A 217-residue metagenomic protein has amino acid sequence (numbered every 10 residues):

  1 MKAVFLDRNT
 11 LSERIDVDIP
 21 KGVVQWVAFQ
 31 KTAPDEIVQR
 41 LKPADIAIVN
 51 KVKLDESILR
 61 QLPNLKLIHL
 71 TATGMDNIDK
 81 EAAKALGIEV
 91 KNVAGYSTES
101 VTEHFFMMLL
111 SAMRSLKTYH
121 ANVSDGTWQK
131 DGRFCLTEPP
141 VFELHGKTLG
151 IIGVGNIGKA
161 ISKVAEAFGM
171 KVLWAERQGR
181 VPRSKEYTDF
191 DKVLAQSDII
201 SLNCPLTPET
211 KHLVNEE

Functional and structural regions predicted by a protein language model:
M1-A44, G169-L173: N-terminal glycine-/charge-rich "phosphate-binding" loop or analogous flexible N-terminal tail
Q30, T71-A72, I88-E99, E176: Short beta->alpha connector loops at strand-helix junctions that form conserved, small/polar/Pro-enriched
R40-L41, L59-L62, L144, V193-A195: A short, aliphatic-rich alpha-helical micro-motif
L54-L59, K171, R177-E217: Rossmann-like adenosine-cofactor binding region
L86, A94-T148: Phosphate-binding beta-alpha-beta segment of Rossmann-like dinucleotide-binding domains, i.e., the NAD(P)
V154-G155: Glycine-rich Rossmann-fold phosphate-binding loop(s) that bind the pyrophosphate of adenine dinucleotide cofactors
G158-K159: N-terminal Rossmann-fold NAD(P) dinucleotide-binding loop
